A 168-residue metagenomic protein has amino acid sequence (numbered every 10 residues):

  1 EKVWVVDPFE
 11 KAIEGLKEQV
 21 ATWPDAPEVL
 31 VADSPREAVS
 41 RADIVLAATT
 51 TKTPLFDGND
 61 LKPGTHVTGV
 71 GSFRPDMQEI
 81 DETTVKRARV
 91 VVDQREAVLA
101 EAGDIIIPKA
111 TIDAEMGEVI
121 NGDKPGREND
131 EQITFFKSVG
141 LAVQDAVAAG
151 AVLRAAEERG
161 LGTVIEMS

Functional and structural regions predicted by a protein language model:
E1-K2, G64, R87, Q132: A general structural motif
E1-W23, R95: NAD(P)-binding Rossmann-fold cofactor-contacting core
W4, L30-A32, E166: General small-molecule cofactor/ligand-binding pocket signal
V5-V6, V70, S138-L141: Glycine- and other small-residue-rich loops at beta-strand/loop junctions that grip anionic moieties
P8-K11, G15, F56, K62 (+2 more regions): Conserved active-site and cofactor/substrate-binding residues in soluble primary-metabolism enzymes
P24-V29, N129-E131: A short helix-to-beta-strand connector/capping loop
P27-I107: Rossmann-like adenosine-cofactor binding region
M77-S168: Adenosine-phosphate binding glycine-rich loop
